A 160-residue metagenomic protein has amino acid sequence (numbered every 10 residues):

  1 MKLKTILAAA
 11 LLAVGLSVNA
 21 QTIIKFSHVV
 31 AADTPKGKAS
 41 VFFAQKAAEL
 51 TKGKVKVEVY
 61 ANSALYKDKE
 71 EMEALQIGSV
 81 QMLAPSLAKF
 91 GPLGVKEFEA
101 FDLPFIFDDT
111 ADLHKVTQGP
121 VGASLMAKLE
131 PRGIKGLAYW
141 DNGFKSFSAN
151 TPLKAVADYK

Functional and structural regions predicted by a protein language model:
M1-K2: N-terminal secretory signal peptides that target proteins for export/translocation
T5-V14: Sec-dependent N-terminal signal peptides
V14-A20: Sec/Tat signal peptide C-region and signal peptidase I cleavage site
S17, K54, S79: Conserved functional loop/turn residues at catalytic and ligand-binding sites
K25-F42, N62-K67: Extracytoplasmic "Venus flytrap"
D33-E58, P120: Short, polar/charged alpha-helical segment
A44-Q45, Q76, Q81, S86-K160: Contiguous mixed-secondary-structure segments that line small-molecule binding/active-site clefts of soluble domains
Y60-E73, K154: Short helix-initiation/N-cap motifs at beta->coil->alpha
